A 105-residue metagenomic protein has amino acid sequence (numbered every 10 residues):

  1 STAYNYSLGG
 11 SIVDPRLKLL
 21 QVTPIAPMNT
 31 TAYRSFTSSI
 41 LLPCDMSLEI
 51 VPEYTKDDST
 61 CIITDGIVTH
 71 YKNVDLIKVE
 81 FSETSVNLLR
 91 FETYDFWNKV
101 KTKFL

Functional and structural regions predicted by a protein language model:
S1-L105: Catalytic phosphate-donor-binding core of small-molecule kinases
